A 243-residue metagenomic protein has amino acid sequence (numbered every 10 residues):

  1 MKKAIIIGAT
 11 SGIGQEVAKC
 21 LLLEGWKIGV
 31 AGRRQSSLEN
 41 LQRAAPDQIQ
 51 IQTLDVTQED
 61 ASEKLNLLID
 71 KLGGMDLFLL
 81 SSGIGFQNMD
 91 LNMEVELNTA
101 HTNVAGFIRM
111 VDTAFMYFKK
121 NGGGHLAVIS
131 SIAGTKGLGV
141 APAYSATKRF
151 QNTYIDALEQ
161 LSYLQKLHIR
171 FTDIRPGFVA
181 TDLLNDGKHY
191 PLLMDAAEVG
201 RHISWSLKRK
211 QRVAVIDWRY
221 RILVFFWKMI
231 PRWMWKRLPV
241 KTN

Functional and structural regions predicted by a protein language model:
T10-S11: Conserved glycine-rich cofactor-binding loop
A45-D60: Rossmann-fold cofactor-recognition segment
L79-Q87: Conserved NAD(P)H cofactor-binding loop of Rossmann-fold oxidoreductase domains
N88-H101: Short alpha-helical oligomerization interface
V111, T147: Active-site helix of classical SDR
S131: Residue(s) in the substrate-gating loop at a strand-loop-helix junction that position the organic substrate next
D173, K188-V224: C-terminal helical subdomain
